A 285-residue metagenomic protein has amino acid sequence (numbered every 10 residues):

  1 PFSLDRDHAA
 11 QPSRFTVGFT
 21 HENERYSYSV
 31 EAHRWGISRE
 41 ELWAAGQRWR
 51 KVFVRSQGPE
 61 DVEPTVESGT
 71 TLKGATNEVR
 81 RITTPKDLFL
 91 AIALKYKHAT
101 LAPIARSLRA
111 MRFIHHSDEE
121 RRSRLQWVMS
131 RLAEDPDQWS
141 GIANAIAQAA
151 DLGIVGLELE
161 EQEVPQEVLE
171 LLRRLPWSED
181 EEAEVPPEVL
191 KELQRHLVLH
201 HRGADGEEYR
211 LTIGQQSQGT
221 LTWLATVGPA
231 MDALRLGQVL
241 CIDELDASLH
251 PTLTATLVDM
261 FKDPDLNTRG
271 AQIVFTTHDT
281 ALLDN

Functional and structural regions predicted by a protein language model:
P1, H200-N285: Switch/communication elements of ASCE P-loop NTPase nucleotide-binding domains
F2-A10, F19-E22: Short N-terminal edge-element motif at the start of the domain
D7-A9, G58, K95, Q218: Short capping/connector residues at structural and topological boundaries
Q11-F15, Y26, R195: Short beta-strand or tight-loop elements that sit immediately N-terminal to catalytic metal-binding acidic residues
S13, G36, A271: Short glycine-/polar-rich loops that comprise or flank the Walker A/P-loop and associated switch/sensor motifs
F15-T20, L197-H201: Short beta-strand segments that buttress and anchor functional surface loops
T16, H21-L169: Electropositive, glycine-dotted interaction segments that contact anionic polymers or phosphate-rich ligands
M111-L240: Conserved NTPase motor "head" modules and their coupling/switch loops across ABC/AAA+ ATPases, GTPases, and GHKL ATPases
